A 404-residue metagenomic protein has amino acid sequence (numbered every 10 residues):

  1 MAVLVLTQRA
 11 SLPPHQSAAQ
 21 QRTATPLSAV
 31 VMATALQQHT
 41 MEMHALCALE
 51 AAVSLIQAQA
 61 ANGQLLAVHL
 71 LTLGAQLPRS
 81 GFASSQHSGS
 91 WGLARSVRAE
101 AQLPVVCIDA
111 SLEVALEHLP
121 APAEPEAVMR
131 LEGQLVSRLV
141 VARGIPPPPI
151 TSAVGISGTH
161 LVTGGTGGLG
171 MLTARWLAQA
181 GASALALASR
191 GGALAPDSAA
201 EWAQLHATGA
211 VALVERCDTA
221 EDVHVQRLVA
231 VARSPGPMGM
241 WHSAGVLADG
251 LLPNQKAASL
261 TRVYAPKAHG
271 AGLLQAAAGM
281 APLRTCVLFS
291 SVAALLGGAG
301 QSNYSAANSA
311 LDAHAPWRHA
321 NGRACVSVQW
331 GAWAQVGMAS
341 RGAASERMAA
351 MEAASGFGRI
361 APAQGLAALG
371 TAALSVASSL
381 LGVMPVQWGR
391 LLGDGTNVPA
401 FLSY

Functional and structural regions predicted by a protein language model:
M1-P125, R130-Q134, I150-Y404: 4′-phosphopantetheine-dependent carrier domains
L139-V154: Flexible inter-domain linker/hinge segments
